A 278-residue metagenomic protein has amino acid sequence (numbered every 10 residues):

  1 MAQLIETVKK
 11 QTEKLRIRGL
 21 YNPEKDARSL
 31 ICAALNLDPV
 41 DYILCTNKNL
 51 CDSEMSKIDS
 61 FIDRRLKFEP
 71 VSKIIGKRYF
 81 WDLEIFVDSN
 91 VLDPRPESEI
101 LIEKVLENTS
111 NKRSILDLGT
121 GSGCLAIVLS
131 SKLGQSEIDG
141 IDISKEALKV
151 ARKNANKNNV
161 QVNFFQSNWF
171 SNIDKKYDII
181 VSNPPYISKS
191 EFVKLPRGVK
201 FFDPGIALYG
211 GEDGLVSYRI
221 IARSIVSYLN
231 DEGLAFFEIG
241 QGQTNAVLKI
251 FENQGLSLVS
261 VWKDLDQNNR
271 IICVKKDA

Functional and structural regions predicted by a protein language model:
M1-I43, N47-L50: Non-catalytic accessory regions of SAM-dependent methyltransferases
V8, A27-R28, I58-D59, F68-V71 (+8 more regions): A general structural signal for well-ordered alpha-helical segments in protein cores
L30, F68, S98, L125 (+6 more regions): Residue-level signal for inorganic ion chemistry
C32-N108: Conserved AdoMet
E84, E137, Q161-N163, S257-S260: Conserved beta-strand segments of alpha/beta enzyme cores
P96-K194, G198: Conserved SAM/SAH cofactor-binding pocket of Class I
Y186-V216: Mobile active-site "lid"/loop adjacent to the S-adenosyl-L-methionine
E212-K275: Conserved Class I SAM-dependent methyltransferase catalytic core
